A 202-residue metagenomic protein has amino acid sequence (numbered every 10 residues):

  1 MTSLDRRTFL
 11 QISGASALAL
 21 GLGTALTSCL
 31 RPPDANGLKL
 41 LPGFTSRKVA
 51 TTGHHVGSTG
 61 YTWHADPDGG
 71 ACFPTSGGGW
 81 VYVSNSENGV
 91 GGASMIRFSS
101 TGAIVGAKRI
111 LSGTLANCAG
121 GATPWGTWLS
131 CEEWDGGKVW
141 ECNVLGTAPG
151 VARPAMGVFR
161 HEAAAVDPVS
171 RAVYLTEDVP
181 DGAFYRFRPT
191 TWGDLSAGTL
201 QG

Functional and structural regions predicted by a protein language model:
M1-L20: N-terminal secretory signal peptides and thylakoid transit peptides that target proteins across membranes
D34-T52, Y61, F98-L111, W140-R160 (+1 more regions): Blade-edge beta-strand/turn elements of extracellular beta-propeller and related beta-sheet repeat scaffolds
R47-S86: Beta-strand-rich domains and repeat architectures in extracellular enzymes and scaffolds, especially beta-propellers
Y61-P74, G113-W125, V158-R171: Beta-rich, blade/repeat-based domains predominating in secreted/periplasmic proteins but also intracellular
V81-G150: Well-ordered mid-protein domain cores that form the structural environment of catalytic cofactors
G126-W192: Internal, well-ordered domain-core segments that constitute the primary functional module of diverse proteins
